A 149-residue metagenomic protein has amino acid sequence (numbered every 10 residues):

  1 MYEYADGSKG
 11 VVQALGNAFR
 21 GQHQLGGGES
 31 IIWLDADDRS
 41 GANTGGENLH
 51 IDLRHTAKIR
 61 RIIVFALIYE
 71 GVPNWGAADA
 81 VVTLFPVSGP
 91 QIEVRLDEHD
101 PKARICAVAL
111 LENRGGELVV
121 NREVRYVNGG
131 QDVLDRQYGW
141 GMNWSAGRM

Functional and structural regions predicted by a protein language model:
M1-R61, F65-M149: Intrinsic-disorder/low-complexity signal
